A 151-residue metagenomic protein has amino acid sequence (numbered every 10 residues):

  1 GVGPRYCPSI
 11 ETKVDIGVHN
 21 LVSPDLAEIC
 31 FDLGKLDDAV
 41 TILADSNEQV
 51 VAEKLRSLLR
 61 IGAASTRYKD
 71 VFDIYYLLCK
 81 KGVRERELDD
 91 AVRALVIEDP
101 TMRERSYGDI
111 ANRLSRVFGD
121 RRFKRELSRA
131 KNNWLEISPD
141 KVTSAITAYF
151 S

Functional and structural regions predicted by a protein language model:
G1-S151: Structured mid-to-C-terminal alpha-helical surface segments
